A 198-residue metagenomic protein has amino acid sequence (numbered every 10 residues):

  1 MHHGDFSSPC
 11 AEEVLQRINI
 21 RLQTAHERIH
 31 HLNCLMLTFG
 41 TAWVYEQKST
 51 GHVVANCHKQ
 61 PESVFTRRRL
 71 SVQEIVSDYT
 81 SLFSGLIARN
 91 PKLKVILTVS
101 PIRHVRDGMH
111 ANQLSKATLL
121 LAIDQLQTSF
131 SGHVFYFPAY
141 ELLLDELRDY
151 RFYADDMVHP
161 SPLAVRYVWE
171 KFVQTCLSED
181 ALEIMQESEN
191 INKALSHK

Functional and structural regions predicted by a protein language model:
M1-K198: Extracellular glycan-modifying ectodomains
